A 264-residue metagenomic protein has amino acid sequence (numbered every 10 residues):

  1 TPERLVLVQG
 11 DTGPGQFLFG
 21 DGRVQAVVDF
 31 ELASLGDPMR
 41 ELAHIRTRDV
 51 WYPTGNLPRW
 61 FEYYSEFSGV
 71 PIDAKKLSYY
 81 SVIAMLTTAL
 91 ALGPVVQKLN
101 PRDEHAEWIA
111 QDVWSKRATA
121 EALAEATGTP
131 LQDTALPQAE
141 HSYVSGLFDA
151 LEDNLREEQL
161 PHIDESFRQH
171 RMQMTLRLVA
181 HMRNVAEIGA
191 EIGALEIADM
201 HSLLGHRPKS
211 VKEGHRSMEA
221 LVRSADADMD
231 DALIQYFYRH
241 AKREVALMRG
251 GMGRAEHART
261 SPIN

Functional and structural regions predicted by a protein language model:
T1-L42: Active-site acidic catalytic loop and adjacent metal/ATP-binding pocket of ATP-dependent phosphoryl transfer enzymes
Q9, F30, H44, L77-S81 (+1 more regions): Tryptophan-centric aromatic hotspots in well-structured domains and transmembrane helices
G13, W51, K76, Y80 (+2 more regions): Short, solvent-exposed segments of well-ordered alpha helices
M39-I72, V82-E104, Q111-A126: Active-site activation/catalytic loop segments of kinase-like enzymes and analogous catalytic loops in related
V70-S78, V211: Short, surface-exposed acidic
D103-A110, D133-A139, Q159-P161: Short beta-alpha connecting loops at secondary-structure transitions that line or flank enzyme active sites
A124-L151: Charged, amphipathic alpha-helical linkers/stalks
S142-Q173, R177, N184-N264: C-terminal amphipathic alpha-helical interaction region
